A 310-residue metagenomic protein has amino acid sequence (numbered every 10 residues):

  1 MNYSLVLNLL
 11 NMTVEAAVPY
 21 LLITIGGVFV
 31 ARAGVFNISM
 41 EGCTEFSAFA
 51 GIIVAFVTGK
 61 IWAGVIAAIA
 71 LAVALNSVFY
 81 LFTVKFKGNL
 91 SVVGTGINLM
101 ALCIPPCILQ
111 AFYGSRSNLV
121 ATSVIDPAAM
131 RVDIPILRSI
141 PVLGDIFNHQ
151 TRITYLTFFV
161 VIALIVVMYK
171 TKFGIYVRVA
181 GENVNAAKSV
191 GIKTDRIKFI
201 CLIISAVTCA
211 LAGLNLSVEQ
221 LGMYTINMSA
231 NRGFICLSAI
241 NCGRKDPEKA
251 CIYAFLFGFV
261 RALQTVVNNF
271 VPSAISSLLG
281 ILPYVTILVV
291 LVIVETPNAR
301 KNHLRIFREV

Functional and structural regions predicted by a protein language model:
N8-V57, V65, A70-S91, N241-R244: Single transmembrane alpha-helix segments in multi-pass membrane proteins
T13, G42, W62-A70, V92 (+4 more regions): Hydrophobic alpha-helical transmembrane segments
I23-T24, A48-I52, L102-P106, L156-V167 (+4 more regions): Hydrophobic core segments of alpha-helical transmembrane domains in multi-pass membrane transport and ion-translocation
R32-F36, L75-V132, A230-N231, I235-E248 (+1 more regions): Short loop segments and helix-boundary regions at transmembrane helix junctions of multi-pass inner-membrane proteins
L102-Y169, F270-L279, I306-V310: Transmembrane helix-bundle core of multi-pass membrane transporters and related energy-transducing complexes
F147-Y224, E248, I252: Helix-loop-helix "hairpin" substructures at the membrane interface of multi-pass membrane proteins
E182-S189, K193-R196, V267-V310: Cytosolic-side transmembrane-helix boundaries in multi-pass membrane proteins
E219-Y284: Transmembrane alpha-helical segments in multi-pass inner-membrane proteins
